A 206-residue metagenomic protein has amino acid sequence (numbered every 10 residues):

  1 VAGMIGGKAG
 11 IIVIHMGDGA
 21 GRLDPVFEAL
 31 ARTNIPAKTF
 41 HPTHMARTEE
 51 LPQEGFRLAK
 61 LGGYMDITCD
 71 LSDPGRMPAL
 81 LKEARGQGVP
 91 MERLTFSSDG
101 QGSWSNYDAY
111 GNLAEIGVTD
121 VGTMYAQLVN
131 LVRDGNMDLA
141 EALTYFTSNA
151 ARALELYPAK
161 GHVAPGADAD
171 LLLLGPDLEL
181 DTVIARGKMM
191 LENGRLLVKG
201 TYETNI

Functional and structural regions predicted by a protein language model:
V1-D108, L113-A114: Active-site core of metal-dependent hydrolases
D73-G75, S148, T182: Short secondary-structure capping/turn micro-motifs that flank functional sites
M77, A151, Y202: Short Asp/Glu-rich motifs
L80-R85, L156, K188-L191: Short low-complexity, flexible loop/linker segments enriched in glycine and/or proline with clustered acidic
G86-L173: His/Asp/Glu-enriched, well-ordered alpha-helical/loop segment that forms or immediately abuts the divalent-metal
H162-I206: C-terminal cap of metal-dependent C-N hydrolases
